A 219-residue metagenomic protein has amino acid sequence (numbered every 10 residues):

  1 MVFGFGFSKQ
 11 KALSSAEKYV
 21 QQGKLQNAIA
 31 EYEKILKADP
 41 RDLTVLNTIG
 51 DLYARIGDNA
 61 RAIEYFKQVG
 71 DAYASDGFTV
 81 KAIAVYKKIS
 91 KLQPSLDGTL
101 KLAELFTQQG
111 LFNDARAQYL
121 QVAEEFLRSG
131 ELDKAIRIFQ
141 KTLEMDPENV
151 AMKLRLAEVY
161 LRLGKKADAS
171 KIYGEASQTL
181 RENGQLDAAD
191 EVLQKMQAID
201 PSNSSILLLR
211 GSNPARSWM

Functional and structural regions predicted by a protein language model:
V2-M219: Repeat-based scaffolding regions
